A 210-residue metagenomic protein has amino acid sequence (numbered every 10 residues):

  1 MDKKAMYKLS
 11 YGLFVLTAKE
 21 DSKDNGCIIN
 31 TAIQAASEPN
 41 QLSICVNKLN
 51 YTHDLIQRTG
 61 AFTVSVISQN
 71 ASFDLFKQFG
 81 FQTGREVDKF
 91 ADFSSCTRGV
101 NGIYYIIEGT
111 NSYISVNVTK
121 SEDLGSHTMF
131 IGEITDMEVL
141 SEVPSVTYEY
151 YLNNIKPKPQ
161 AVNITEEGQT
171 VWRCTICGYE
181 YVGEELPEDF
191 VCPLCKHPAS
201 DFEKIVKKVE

Functional and structural regions predicted by a protein language model:
M1-I176, Y181-G183, S200, K208-E210: Basic, polyanion-binding surface patches
G183-V191: Short linker/helix segments within small regulatory modules
P193-D201: Iron-sulfur cluster-binding cysteine motifs and their immediate structural context in ferredoxin-like electron-transfer
